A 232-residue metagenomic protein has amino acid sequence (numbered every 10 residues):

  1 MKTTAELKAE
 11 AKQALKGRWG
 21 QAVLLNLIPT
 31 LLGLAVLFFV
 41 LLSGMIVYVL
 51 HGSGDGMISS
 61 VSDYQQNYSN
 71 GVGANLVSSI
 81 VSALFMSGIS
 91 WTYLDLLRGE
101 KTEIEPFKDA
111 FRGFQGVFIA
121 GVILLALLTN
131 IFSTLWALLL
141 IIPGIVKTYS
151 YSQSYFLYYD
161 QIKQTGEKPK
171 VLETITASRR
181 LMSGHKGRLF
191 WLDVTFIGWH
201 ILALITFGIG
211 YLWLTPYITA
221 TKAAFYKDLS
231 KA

Functional and structural regions predicted by a protein language model:
M1-A232: Hydrophobic alpha-helical membrane segments
